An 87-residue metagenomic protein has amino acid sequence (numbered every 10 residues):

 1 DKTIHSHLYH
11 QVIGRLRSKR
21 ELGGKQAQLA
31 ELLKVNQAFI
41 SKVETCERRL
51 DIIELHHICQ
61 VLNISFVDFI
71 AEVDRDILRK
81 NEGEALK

Functional and structural regions predicted by a protein language model:
D1-H10: Short, Lys/Arg-enriched anionic-surface-contact patches
D1-K2, Q60, D68-K87: Short, charged recognition helix plus adjacent turn of helix-turn-helix-like nucleic-acid-binding domains
V12, L22-G23, R48-D51: Flexible coil/turn residues that form the inter-helical turn or adjacent wing/linker of helix-turn-helix
G14-L32, G83-A85: Short basic helix-loop element that most often maps to the first helix and adjoining turn of HTH DNA-binding modules
L16, Q26, Q37, I52-L55: Helix-turn-helix DNA-binding elements, focusing on the entry/boundary residues of the two helices that contact DNA
L33-L50: Recognition helix of helix-turn-helix/homeodomain-like DNA-binding domains that insert into the DNA major groove
E47-Q60: Short, basic-rich loop-to-helix N-cap that marks the start of a DNA-contacting helix
